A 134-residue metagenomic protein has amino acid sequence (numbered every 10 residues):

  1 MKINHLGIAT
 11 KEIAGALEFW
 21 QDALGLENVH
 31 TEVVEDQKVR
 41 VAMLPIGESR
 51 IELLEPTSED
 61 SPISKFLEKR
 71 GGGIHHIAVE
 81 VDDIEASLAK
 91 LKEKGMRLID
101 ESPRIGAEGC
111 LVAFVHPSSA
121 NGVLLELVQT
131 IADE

Functional and structural regions predicted by a protein language model:
M1-L17, G72-V81, I131-E134: N-terminal beta-strand motif that seeds the catalytic metal site of vicinal oxygen chelate
M1-Q37, S61: Long, hydrophobic N-terminal alpha-helical segment
I3, W20, L44, I51-L54 (+4 more regions): Short, structured motif recognition centered on aromatic/hydrophobic residues
A16-F19, S87-L91: Hydrophobic side chains in well-ordered alpha-helices
V34, L53-K65, L98, S102-F114: Intrinsic, low-complexity N-terminal interaction/targeting segments
V34-R50: C-terminal "cap" of GNAT-fold acetyltransferases
A42-M43, V79, L88-E134: Vicinal oxygen chelate
G47-I51, S58-D60, I84: Short, charged/polar surface micro-motifs in flexible loops or helix N-caps
